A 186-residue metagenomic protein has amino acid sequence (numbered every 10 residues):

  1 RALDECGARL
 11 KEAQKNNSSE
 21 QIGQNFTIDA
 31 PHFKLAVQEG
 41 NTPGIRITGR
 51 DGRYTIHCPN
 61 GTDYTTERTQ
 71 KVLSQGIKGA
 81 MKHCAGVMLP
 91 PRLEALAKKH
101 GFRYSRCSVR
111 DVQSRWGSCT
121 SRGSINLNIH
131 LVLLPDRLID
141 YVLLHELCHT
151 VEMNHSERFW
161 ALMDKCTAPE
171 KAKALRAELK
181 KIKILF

Functional and structural regions predicted by a protein language model:
R1-D140, T150-F186: Active-site-proximal or metal-binding-adjacent scaffold patches in catalytic folds
L143: Walker B beta-strand of ABC/ABC-like P-loop ATPase nucleotide-binding domains, specifically the conserved hydrophobic
E146: Walker B catalytic acidic pair
